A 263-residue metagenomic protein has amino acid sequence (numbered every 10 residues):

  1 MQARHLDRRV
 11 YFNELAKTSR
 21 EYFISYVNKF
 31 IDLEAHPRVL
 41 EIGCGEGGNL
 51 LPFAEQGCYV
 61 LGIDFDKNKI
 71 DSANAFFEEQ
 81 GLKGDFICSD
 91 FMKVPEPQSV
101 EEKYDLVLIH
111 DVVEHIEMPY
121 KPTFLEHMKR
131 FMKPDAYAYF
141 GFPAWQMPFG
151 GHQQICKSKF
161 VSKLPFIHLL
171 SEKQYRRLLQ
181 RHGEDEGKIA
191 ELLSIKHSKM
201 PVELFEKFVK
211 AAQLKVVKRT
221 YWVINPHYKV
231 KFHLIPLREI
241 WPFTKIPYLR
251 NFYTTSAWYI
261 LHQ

Functional and structural regions predicted by a protein language model:
M1-E102, L106, H110, P122 (+1 more regions): Conserved N-terminal segment of class I S-adenosyl-L-methionine
Y11, L15, F65, I116 (+3 more regions): Conserved aromatic-histidine-acidic binding/catalytic patches
P95, I116-E117, F149: Activation segment
Q98, E126-K129: Short amphipathic alpha-helices and their capping/turn segments at secondary-structure boundaries
D111-H115: Short catalytic micro-motifs in class I SAM-dependent methyltransferases
E117, M132-K133: Helix-to-beta-strand junctions that scaffold the AdoMet/dcAdoMet cofactor pocket in Class I SAM-dependent enzymes
Y120-H127, Y137-H262: S-adenosyl-L-methionine-dependent methyltransferase catalytic module, highlighting the catalytic core
